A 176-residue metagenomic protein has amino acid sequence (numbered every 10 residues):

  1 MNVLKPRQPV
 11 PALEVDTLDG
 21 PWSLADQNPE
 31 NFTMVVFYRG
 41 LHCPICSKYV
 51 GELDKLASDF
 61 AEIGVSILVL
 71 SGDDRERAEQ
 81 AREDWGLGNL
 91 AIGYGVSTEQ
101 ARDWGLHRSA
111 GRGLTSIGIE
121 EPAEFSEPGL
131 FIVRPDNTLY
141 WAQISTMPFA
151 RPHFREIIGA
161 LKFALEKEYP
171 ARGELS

Functional and structural regions predicted by a protein language model:
M1-S176: Chalcogenol-based redox active-site neighborhoods
